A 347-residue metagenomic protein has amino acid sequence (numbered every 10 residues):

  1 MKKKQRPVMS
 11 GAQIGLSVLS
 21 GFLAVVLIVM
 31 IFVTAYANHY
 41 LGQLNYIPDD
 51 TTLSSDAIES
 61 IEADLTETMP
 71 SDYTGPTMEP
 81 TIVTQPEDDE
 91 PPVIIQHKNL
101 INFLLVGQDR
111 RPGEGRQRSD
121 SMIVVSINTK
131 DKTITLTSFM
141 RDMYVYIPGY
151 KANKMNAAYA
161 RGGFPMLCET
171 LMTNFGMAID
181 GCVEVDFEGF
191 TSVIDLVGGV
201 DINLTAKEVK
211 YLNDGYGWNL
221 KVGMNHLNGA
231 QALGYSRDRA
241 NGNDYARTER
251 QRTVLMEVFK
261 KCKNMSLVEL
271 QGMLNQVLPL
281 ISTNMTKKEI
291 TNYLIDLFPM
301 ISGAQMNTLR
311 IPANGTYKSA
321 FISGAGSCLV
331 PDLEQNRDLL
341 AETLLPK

Functional and structural regions predicted by a protein language model:
K2-D131, L294, C328: Entry/capping segment at the start of metal-dependent catalytic domains with acidic active-site entry clusters
E62, M69-Y73, T77-D88, V93 (+4 more regions): C-terminal solvent-exposed extensions
Q96-N99, G113-R118, P148, A160-P165 (+6 more regions): Solvent-exposed, acidic/flexible segments
K98-I101, Q117-M122, D131-F139, Y150 (+7 more regions): Extracytoplasmic
D109-E114, N153-R161, G176-G181, V222 (+4 more regions): Second-shell loop/turn segments in exported
T129, Y144, P148, A160 (+7 more regions): Sec-exported extracytoplasmic/periplasmic mature domains
A157-D214, W218-N219, T286-K288: Amphipathic, coiled-coil-like alpha-helical scaffolding segments used for oligomerization/assembly
G189-E269, M273, P346: Flexible, polar/acidic helix-loop-strand segments at domain edges
